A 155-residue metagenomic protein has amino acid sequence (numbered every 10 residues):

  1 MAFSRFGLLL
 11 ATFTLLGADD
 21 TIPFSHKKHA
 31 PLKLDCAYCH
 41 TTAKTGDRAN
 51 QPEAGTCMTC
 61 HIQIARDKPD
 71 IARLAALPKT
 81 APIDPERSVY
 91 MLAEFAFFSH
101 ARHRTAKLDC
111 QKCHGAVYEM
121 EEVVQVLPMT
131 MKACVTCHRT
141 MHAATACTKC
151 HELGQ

Functional and structural regions predicted by a protein language model:
F3, L15-Q155: Short sequence/structural segments immediately N-terminal
F6-T14: Sec-dependent N-terminal signal peptides
